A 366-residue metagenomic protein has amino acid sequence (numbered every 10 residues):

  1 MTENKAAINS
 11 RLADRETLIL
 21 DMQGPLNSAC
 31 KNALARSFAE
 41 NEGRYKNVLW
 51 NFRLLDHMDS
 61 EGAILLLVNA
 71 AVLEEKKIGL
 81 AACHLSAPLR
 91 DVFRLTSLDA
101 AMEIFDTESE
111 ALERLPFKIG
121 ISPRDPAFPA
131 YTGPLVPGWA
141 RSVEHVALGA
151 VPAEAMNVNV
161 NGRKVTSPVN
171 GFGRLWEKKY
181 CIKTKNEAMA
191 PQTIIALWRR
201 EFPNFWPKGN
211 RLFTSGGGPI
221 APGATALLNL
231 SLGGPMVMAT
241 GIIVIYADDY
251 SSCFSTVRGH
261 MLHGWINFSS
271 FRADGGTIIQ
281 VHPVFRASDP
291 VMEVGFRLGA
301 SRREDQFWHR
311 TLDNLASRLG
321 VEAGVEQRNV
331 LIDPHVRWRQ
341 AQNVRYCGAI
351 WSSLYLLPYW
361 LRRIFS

Functional and structural regions predicted by a protein language model:
M1-D21: Short beta-strand/loop segment at the start of cytosolic alpha/beta domains
P25-M102: Amphipathic alpha-helical interaction surfaces in cytosolic regulatory modules
E103-T107: Short acidic-hydrophobic, aromatic-tinged amphipathic segments that line or gate anion-handling sites
S109-R124: A charged, well-structured terminal subsegment
R124-G233, R345-S366: Hydrophobic ligand-binding cavity/cleft-lining segments
G233-D274: Hydrophobic-ligand binding "helix-grip"
R258-R303: Beta-strand/loop substructures that line and gate deep hydrophobic ligand-binding cavities in soluble
S288, M292-D333: A conserved amphipathic terminal alpha-helix motif
